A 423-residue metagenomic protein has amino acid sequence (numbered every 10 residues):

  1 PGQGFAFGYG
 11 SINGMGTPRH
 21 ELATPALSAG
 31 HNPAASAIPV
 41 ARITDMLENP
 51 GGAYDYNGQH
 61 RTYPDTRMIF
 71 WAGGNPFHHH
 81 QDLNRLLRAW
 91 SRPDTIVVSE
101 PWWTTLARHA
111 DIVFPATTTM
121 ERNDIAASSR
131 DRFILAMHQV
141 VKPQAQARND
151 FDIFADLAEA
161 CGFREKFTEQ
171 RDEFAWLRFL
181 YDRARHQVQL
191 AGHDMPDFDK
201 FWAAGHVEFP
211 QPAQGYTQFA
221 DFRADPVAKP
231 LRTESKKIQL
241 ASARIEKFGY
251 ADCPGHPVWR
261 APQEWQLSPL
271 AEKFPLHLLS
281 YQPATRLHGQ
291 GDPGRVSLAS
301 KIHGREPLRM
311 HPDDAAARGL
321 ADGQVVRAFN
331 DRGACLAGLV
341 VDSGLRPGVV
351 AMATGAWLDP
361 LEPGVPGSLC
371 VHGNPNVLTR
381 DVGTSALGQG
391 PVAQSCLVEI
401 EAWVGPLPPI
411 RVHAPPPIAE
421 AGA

Functional and structural regions predicted by a protein language model:
P1-G2, T118, Q139, E159-K166: Generic secondary-structure signature for well-ordered alpha-helical cores
P1-R108, T118-I125, A203-G205, F209-R318: Extended redox/cofactor-interaction regions of prokaryotic respiratory oxidoreductases
D111: Catalytic, metal-anchored helix/loop core of enzyme active sites in primary metabolism
T117-M120, R132-Q144, R295: Short beta-alpha connecting loops at secondary-structure transitions that line or flank enzyme active sites
S128-R130: Short, compositionally biased low-complexity segments
L135-M137, V227, E234, E272 (+1 more regions): Short strand-coil-strand connectors
Q144, D150-F201, K273, G294-R309 (+1 more regions): Long, contiguous, secondary-structure-rich segments that constitute the structural scaffold of globular domains
